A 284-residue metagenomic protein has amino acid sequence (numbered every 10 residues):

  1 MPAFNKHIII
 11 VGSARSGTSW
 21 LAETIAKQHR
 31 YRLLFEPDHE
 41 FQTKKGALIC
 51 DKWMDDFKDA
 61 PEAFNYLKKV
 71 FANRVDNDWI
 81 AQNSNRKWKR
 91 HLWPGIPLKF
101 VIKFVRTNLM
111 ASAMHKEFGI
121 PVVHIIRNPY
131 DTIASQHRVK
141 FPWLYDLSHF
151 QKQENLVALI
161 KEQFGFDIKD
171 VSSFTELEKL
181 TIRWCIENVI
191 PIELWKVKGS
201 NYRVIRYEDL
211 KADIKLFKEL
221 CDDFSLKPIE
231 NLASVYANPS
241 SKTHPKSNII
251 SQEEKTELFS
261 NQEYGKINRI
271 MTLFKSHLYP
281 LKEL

Functional and structural regions predicted by a protein language model:
M1-I9, I160-T181, C185-V204, L210-L284: PAPS-dependent sulfotransferases, especially Golgi type II membrane carbohydrate sulfotransferases
M1-R86, R138: PAPS-dependent sulfotransferase catalytic core
I8, R32, P121-H124, R203-I205: Hydrophobic/aromatic beta-strand patches that form the interior of the parallel beta-sheet core in alpha/beta enzyme
V11-S13, V101-V105, I126-R127, Y207-E208: Short His-Asn-centered micro-motif
G17-Y31, M114-E117, Q136-H137, V204-I229: PAPS/PAP-binding and catalytic site of the sulfotransferase fold
A81-M110: Glycine-rich phosphate-binding loop used to anchor ATP phosphates in small-molecule kinases, encompassing both
K103-F104, E117-H137: Conserved phosphate-donor/acceptor-positioning beta-strand/loop module used by diverse small-molecule
P142-G165: Long, charge-dense
